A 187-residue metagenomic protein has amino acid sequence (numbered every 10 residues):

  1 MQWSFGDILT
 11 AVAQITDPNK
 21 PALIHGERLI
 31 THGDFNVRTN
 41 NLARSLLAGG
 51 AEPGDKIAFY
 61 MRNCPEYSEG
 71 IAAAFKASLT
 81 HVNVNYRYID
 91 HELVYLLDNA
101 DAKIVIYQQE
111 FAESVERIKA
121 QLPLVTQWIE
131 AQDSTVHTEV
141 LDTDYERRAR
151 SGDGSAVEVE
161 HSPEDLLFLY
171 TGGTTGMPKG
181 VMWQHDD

Functional and structural regions predicted by a protein language model:
M1-A22, V37, N41: A short N-terminal helical cap/helix-turn-helix that marks the beginning of AMP-binding/adenylate-forming
F5, H32, D90, Y145-E146 (+1 more regions): Structural motif detector for alpha-helix initiation sites
N19-C64, S68-A72, I89-V94: Conserved AMP-binding/adenylate-forming core of the ANL superfamily
N36-N41, R150, V181-D187: Conserved structural elements of the adenylate-forming
A48-G49, K76-S151, V159-H161: Structural core segment of the AMP-binding/adenylate-forming
I57, A74, V105, T171-T174: Conserved S/T- and glycine-rich ATP-binding loop of Class I adenylate-forming
G152-Y170, G176-M177, H185: Conserved pre-ATP/AMP-binding loop-to-beta segment of ANL
